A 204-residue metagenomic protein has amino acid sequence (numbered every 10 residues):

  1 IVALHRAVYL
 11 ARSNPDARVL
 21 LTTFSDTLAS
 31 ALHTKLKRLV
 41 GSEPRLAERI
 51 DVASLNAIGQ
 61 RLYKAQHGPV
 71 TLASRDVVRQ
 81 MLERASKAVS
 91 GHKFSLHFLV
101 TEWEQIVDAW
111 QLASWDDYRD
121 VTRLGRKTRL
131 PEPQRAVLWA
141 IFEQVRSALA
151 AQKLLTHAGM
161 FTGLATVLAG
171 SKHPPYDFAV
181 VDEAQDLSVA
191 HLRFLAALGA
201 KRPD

Functional and structural regions predicted by a protein language model:
I1, D51-A53, D76, Q80 (+2 more regions): Conserved helicase NTPase motor core
I1-P69: P-loop NTPase Walker
A11, K37-G41, K87, A150 (+1 more regions): A general structural signal for alpha-helical elements within enzymatic catalytic domains
L21, S30-L36, V121-I141: Conserved P-loop
A31-K35, M81, F194: Alpha-helical scaffold elements adjacent to nucleotide-binding pockets in ATP/GTP-utilizing enzyme cores
Q60, K64, E104, D108 (+1 more regions): Amphipathic alpha-helical core segments of compact helical bundles
Q66-Q134: ATP-hydrolysis module of ASCE/P-loop NTPase motor domains, specifically the Walker B Asp-Glu catalytic pair
